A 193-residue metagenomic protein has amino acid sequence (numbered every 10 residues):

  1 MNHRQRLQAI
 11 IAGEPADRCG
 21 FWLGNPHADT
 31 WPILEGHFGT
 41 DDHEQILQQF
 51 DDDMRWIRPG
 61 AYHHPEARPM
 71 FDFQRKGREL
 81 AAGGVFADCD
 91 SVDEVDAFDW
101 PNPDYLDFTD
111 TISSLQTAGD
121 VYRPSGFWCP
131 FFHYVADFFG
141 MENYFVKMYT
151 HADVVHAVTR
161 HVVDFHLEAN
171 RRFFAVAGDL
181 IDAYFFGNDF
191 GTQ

Functional and structural regions predicted by a protein language model:
M1-Q193: Catalytic cores of TIM-barrel enzymes
